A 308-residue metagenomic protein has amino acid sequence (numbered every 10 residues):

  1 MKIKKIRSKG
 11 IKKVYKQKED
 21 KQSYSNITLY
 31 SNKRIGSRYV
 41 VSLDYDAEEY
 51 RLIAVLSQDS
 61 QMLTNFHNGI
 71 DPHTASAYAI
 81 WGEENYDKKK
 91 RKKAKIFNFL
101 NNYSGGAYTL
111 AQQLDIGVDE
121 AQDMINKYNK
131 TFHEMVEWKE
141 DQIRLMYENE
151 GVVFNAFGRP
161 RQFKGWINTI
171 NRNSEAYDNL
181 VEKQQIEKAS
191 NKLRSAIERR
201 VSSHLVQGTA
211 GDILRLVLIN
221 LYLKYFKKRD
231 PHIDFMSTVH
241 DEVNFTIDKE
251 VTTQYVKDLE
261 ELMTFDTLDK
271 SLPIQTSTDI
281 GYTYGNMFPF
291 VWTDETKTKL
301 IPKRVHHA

Functional and structural regions predicted by a protein language model:
M1-A308: Conserved catalytic core of nucleotide polymerization and phosphodiester-bond processing enzymes
